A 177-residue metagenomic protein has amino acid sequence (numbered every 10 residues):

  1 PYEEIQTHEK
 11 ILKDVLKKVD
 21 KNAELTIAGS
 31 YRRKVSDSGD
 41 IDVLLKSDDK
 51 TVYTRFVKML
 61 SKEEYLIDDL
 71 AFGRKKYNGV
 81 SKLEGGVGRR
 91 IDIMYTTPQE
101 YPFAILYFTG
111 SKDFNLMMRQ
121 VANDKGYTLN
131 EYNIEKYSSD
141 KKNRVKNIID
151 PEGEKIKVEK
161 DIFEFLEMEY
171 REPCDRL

Functional and structural regions predicted by a protein language model:
P1-L16, L70-G73: Alpha-helical interaction/regulatory segments in DNA maintenance proteins
P1-Q6, K46, F108, E152: Hydrophobic alpha-helical scaffolding
E4-Q6, K21-L25, K58-M59: A short linear-motif detector with a strong N-terminal bias
I11-D20, R55-E63: Generic non-transmembrane alpha-helical segments
K13-T51: Active-site nucleotide-donor binding segment shared across nucleotidyl transfer reactions
D49-L177: Acidic, metal-coordinating catalytic segment for phosphate/diphosphate chemistry, firing primarily on the Nudix
